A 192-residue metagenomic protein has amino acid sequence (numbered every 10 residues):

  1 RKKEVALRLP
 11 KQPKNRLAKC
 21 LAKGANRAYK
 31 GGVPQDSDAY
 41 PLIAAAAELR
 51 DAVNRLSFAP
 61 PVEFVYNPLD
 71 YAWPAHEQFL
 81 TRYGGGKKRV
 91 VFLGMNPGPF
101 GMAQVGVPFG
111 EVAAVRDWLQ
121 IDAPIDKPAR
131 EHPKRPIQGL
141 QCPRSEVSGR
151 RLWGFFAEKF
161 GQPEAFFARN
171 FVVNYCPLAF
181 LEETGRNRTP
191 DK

Functional and structural regions predicted by a protein language model:
K2-L9: Extreme N-terminal basic, low-complexity initiation segments that serve as generic localization/processing leaders
E4, R27-A28, F109: Polar low-complexity intrinsically disordered regions enriched in Ser/Thr and small residues
K11-Q12, K23: Repetitive helical segments and hydrophobic/amphipathic motifs
P13-R16, F100: A generic alpha-helix propensity feature with a strong bias for hydrophobic helices
D36-K192: A polyanion-binding, active-site-adjacent surface
